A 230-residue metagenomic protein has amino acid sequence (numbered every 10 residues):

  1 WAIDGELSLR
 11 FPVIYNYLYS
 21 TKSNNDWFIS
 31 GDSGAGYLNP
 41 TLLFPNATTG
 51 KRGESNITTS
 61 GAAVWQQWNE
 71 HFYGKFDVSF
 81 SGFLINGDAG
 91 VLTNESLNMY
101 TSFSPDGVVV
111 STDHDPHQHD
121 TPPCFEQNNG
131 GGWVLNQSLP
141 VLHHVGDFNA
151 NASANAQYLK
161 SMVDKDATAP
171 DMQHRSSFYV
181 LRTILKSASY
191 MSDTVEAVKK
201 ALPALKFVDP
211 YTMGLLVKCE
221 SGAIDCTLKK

Functional and structural regions predicted by a protein language model:
W1-Y19: Active-site beta->alpha N-cap acidic-glycine motif
I3-L7, D32-G36, G87-A89: Short, flexible loop/turn elements at secondary-structure junctions
E6, Y73-K229: Catalytic grooves of carbohydrate-active enzymes
V13, V64-W68, E95, Q157: Extracytoplasmic/secreted proteins, especially bacterial periplasmic and envelope-associated proteins
Y15-Y19, Q66-E70, V195: Generic structural signal for well-ordered alpha-helices, preferentially at hydrophobic/aromatic core positions
T21-N25, F103: Extracellular/periplasmic catalytic domains that process cell-envelope and extracellular macromolecules
N24, G31-L43: Long, charge-dense
L42, T49-G87: Low-complexity, serine/threonine/proline-enriched polar segments
